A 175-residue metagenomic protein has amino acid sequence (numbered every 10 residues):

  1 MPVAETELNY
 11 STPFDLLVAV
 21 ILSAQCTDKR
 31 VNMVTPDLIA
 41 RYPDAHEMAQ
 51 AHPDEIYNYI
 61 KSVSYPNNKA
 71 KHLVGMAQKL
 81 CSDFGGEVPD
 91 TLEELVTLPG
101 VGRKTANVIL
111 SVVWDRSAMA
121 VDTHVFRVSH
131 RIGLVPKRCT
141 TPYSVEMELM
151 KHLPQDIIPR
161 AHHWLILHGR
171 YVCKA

Functional and structural regions predicted by a protein language model:
M1-A175: Catalytic cores of DNA base-excision repair glycosylases
